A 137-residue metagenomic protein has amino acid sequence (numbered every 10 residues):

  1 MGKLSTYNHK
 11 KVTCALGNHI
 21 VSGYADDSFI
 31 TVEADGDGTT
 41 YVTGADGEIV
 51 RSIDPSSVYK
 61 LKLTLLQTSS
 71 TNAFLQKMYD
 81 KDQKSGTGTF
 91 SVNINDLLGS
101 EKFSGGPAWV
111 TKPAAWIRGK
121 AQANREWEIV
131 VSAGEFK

Functional and structural regions predicted by a protein language model:
G2-Q67, G99-E101, P107-Q122, E126 (+1 more regions): Solvent-exposed edge beta-strands and adjacent loop segments that serve as assembly or binding interfaces
S57-Y59, T64-Q83: Short, conserved turn/kink motifs that form compact alpha/beta structural patches or helix kinks used as
L63, V92-I94, I129: Generic recognition of well-ordered secondary-structure surfaces with a strong bias for beta-strand segments
L75-S104: Short, acidic/charged, Gly/Pro-enriched secondary-structure junctions
V131-A133: Residues on the solvent-exposed faces and adjacent turns of beta-rich solenoids used to engage binding targets
